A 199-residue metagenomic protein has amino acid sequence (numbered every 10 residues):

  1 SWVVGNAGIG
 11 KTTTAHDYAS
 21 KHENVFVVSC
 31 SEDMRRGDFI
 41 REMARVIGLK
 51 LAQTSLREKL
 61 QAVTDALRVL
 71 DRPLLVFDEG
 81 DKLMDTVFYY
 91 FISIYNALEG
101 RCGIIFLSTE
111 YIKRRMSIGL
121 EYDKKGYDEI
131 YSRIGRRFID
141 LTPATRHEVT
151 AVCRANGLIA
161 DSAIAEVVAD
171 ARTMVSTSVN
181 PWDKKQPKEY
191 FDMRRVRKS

Functional and structural regions predicted by a protein language model:
S1-D17, E32: Walker A/P-loop nucleotide-binding motif
W2-I9, L83, Y95-G126: Sensor-1/coupling segment of RecA-like P-loop NTPase cores
T13-H16, S20, E129, R137-S199: C-terminal alpha-helical "lid" subdomain
H22-V25, D71-R72, E99-C102, I130-R137: Short glycine-/polar-rich loops that comprise or flank the Walker A/P-loop and associated switch/sensor motifs
E23-V27, R36-Q53: Conserved NTP-binding/hydrolysis module of P-loop NTPases
V28-E32, M116-H147: Conserved AAA+ ATPase "SRH/arginine-finger" region at the nucleotide-binding site
G48-L70: Central P-loop NTPase core of STAND/AAA+ ATPases
A66-V87, F91: Conserved P-loop NTPase "ATPase switch" module shared by AAA+ and STAND
